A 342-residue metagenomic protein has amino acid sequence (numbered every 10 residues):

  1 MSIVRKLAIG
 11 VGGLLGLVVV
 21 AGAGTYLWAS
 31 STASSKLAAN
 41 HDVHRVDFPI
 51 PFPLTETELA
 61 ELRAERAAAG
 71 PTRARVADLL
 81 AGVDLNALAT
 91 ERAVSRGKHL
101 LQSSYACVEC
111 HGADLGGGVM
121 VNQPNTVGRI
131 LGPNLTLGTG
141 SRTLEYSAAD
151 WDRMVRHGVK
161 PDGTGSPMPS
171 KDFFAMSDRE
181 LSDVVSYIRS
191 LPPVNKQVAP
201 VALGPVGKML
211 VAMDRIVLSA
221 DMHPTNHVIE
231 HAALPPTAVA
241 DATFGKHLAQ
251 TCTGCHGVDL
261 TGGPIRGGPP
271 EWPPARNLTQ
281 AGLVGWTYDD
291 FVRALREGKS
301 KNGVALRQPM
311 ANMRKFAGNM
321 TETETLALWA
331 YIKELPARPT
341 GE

Functional and structural regions predicted by a protein language model:
S2-H44: N-terminal type II signal-anchor transmembrane helix that functions as the membrane-insertion/stop-transfer segment
G16, G22-Y26, S30-S34, M176-F244 (+2 more regions): Extended surface/linker regions that mediate inter-domain or inter-protein docking in multi-component redox
K36-D47, S104, P200, T279 (+2 more regions): Interaction-mediating elements
N40, H44-S103, V217-A249: Electrostatic cytochrome c docking/interface patches
S95-L100, K208-D289: Surface-exposed interaction/gating patches
H99-G112, P133, D150-R156, P169 (+5 more regions): C-type cytochrome heme c attachment motif
Q102-R129, H157-G163, L191-K196, K246-P274 (+2 more regions): Periplasmic/extracellular electron-transfer cofactor-ligation site, primarily the c-type cytochrome heme-c attachment
L131-T143, R156-L181, L191, P200-L203 (+3 more regions): Axial heme c-ligation environment in periplasmic c-type cytochrome domains
